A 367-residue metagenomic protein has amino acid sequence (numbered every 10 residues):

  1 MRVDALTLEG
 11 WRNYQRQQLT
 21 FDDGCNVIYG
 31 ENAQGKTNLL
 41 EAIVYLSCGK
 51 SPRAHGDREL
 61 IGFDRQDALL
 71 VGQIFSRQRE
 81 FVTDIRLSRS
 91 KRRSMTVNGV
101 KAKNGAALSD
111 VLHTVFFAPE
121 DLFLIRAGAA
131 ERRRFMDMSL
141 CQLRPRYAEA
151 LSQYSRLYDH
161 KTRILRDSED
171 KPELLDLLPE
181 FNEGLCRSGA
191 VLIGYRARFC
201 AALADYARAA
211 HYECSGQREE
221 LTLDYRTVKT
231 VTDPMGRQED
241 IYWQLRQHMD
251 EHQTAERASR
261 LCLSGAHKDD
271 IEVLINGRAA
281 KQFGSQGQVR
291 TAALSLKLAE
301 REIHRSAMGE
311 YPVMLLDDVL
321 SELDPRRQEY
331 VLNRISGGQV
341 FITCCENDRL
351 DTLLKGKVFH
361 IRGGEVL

Functional and structural regions predicted by a protein language model:
M1-E31, P172-R187, V191-V313, E322-R326 (+5 more regions): Conserved NTPase motor "head" modules and their coupling/switch loops across ABC/AAA+ ATPases, GTPases, and GHKL ATPases
W11, Q15-M95, R146, Y154 (+3 more regions): Conserved P-loop NTP-binding catalytic core
C25, I43, P119-D121, G277: ABC ATPase nucleotide-binding domain signature
C48-I125, A129-E131, D137-Y147, A204-A209 (+2 more regions): Nucleotide-state sensing region of NTPase/ATPase domains
G72, Q339-E346: Structural recognition of the conserved hydrophobic beta-strand(s) that form the central parallel beta-sheet of P-loop
T114-F116, V340, V358-H360: Conserved beta-strand scaffold positions in the cores of enzyme catalytic domains, especially in NTP/NDP-utilizing
F123-L124, A130-P179, E183-C186: Long, charged N-terminal accessory/stalk domains
D317-V319: Walker B catalytic acidic pair
